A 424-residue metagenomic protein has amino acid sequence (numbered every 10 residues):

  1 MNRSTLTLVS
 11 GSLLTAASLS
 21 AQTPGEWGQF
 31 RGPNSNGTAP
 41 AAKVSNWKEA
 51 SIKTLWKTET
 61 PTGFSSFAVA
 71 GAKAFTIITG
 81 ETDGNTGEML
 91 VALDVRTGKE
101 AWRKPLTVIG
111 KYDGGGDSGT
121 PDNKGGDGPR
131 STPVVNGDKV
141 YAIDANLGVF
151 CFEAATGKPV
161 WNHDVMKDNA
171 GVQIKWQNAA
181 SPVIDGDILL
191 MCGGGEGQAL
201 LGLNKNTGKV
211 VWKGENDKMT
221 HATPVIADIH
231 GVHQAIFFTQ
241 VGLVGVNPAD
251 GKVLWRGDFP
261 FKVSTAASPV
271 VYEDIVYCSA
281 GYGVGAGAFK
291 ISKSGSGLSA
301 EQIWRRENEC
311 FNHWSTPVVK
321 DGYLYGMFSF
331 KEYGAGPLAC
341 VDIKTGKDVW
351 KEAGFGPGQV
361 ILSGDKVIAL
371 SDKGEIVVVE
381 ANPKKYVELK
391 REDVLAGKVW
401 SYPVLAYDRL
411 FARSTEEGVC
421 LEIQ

Functional and structural regions predicted by a protein language model:
M1-S12: Bacterial N-terminal signal peptides that target proteins for export
S12-S20: Hydrophobic h-region of N-terminal signal peptides that target proteins for export in Gram-negative bacteria
A21-Q424: Noncatalytic, solvent-exposed loop/strand surfaces of beta-propeller-type extracellular/periplasmic domains
